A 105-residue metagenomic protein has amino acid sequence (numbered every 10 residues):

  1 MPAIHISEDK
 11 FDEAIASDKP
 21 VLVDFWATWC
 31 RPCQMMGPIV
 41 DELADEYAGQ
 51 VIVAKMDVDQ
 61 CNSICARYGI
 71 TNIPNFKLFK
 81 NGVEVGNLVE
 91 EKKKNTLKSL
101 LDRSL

Functional and structural regions predicted by a protein language model:
P2, W26, I52-A54: Conserved Rossmann-like nucleotide-binding pocket used by diverse enzymes that bind dinucleotide cofactors
A3-P20: A short beta-strand-turn-helix
K10-F11, Q60-I64, T96: Short acidic active-site motifs
D18-K19, W26-W29, N72: Short pre-active-site segment immediately N-terminal to redox-active cysteine/selenocysteine motifs in thiol-based
D18-P20, G37-M56: Conserved helix-turn-beta segment immediately C-terminal to the redox Cys motif in thioredoxin-like folds
F25-E42: Conserved redox-active cysteine motifs that mediate thiol-disulfide chemistry, especially di-cysteine Cys-X(1-2)-Cys
N62, Y68-K77: Structural micro-motif
L78-L105: Non-catalytic, surface beta->alpha helical segment in thiol-disulfide oxidoreductase systems
